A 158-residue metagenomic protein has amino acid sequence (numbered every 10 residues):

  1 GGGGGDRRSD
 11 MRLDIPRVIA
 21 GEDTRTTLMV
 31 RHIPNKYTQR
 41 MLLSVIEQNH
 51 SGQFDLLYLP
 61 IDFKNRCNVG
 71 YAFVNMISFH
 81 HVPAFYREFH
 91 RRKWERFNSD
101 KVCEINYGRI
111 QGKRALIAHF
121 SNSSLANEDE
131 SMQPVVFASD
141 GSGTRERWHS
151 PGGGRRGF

Functional and structural regions predicted by a protein language model:
G1-M29, P34-C67, I77-F158: Long, polar low-complexity intrinsically disordered regions
A72: Extended catalytic cores and adjacent scaffolds of nucleotide/polyanion-binding enzymes
